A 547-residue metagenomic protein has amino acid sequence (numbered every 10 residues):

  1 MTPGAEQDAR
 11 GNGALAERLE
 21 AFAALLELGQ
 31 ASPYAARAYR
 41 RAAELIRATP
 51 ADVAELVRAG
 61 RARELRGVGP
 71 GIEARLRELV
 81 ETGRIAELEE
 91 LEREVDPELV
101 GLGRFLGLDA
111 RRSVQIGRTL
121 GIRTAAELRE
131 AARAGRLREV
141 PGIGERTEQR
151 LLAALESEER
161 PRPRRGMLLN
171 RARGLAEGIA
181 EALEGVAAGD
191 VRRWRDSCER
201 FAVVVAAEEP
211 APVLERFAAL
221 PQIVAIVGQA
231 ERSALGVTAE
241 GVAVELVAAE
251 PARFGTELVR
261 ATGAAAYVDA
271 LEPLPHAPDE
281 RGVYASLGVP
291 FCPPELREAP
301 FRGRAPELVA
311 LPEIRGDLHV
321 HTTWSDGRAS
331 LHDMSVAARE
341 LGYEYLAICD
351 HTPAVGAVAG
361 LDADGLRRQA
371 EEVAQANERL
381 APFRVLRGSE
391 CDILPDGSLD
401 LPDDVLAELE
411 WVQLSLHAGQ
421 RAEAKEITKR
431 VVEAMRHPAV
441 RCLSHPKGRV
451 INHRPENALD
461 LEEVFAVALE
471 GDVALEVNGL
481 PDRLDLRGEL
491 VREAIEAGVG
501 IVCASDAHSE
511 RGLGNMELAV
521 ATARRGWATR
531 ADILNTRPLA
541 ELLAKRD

Functional and structural regions predicted by a protein language model:
M1-A31: Charged, compositionally biased N-terminal leader segments and the immediate start of the first structured element
T2-A9, P33-F201, V205-A234, G241 (+3 more regions): Accessory alpha-helical DNA-binding modules that contact the DNA backbone or grooves
A5-D8, W194-P212, R216-D269, P273-T322 (+4 more regions): Charged catalytic cores and adjacent phosphate/nucleic-acid-binding surfaces used for phosphate/nucleic-acid chemistry
R10-E17, E145-S157, L246-A248, L341-I348: Short, compositionally biased low-complexity segments
N12, S32-A35, L168, A172 (+6 more regions): Generic structural signal for well-ordered, non-membrane alpha-helical segments in soluble metabolic enzymes
F22-G29, T119, E158, G419: Alpha-helix C-capping/helix-to-loop hinge sites
E390-L394: Active-site beta-strand->loop->alpha-helix modules in alpha/beta enzyme cores, enriched in Gly/His/Asp(Glu)
